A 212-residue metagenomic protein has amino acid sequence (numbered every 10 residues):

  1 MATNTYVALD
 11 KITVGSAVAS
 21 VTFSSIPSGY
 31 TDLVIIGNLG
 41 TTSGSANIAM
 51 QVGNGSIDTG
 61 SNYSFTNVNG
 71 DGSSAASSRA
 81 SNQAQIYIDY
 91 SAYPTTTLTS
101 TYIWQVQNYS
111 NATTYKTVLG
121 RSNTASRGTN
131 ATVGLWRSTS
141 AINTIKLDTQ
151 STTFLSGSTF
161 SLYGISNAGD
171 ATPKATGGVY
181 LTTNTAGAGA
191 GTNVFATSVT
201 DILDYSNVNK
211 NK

Functional and structural regions predicted by a protein language model:
A2-K212: Surface-exposed molecular-recognition determinants
